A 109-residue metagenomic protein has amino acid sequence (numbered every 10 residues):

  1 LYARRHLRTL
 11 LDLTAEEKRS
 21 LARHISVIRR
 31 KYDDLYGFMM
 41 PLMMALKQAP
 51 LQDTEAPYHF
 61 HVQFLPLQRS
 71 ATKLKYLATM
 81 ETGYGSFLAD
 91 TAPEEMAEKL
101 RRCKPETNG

Functional and structural regions predicted by a protein language model:
L1-G109: HIT superfamily nucleotide-processing domains
